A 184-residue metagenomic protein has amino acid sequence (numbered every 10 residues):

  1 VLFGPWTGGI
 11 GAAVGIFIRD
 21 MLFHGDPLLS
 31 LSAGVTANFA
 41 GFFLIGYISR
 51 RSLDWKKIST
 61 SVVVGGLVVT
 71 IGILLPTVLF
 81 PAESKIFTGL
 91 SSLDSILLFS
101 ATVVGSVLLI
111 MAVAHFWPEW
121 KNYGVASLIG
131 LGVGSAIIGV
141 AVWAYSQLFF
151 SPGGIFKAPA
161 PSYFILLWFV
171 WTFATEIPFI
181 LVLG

Functional and structural regions predicted by a protein language model:
V1-G184: Loop-helix junctions at membrane interfaces
